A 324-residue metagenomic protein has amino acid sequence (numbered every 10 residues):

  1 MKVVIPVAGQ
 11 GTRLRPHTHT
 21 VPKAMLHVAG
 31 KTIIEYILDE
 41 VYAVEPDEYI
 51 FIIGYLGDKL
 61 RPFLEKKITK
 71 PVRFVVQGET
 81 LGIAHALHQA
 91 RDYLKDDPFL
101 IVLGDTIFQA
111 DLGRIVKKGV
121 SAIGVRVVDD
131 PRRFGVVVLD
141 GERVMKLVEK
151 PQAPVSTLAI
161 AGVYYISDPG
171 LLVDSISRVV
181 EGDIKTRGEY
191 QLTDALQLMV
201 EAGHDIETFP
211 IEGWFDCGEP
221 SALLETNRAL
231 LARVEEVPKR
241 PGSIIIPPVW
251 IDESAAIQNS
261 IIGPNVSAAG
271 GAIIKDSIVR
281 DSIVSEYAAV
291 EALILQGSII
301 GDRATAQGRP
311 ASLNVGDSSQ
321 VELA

Functional and structural regions predicted by a protein language model:
K2-I5, R13, L26-H27, K31-L103 (+4 more regions): Conserved N-terminal catalytic core of the sugar/cofactor nucleotidyltransferase
Q10, D105-T106: Active-site metal-binding loops of divalent metal-dependent hydrolases
G11-P16, R132: Short N-terminal binding/cap micro-motifs at the start of the first secondary-structure element
L14, L60-L64, L172, I176 (+1 more regions): Hydrophobic packing residues within well-ordered alpha-helices of enzyme cores
M25, V137-L139, T208: A structural signal for short hydrophobic beta-strand segments in well-ordered beta-sheet cores
I50-G54, V125, I283, I299: Short internal beta-strands
I107-D183: Conserved core of the sugar-phosphate nucleotidyltransferase
R178-A324: Left-handed beta-helix
